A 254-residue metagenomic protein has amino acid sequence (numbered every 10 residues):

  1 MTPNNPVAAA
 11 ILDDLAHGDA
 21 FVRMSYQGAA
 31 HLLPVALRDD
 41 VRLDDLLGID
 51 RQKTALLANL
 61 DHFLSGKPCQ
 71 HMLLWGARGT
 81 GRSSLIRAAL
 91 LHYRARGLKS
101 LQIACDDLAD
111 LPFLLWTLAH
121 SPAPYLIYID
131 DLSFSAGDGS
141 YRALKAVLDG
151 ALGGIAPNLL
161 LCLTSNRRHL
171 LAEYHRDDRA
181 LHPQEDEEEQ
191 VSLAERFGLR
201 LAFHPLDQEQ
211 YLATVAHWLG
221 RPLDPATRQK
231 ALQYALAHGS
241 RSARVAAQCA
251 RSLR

Functional and structural regions predicted by a protein language model:
M1-P34: Interdomain "pre-motor" coupling segment immediately N-terminal to P-loop NTPase/helicase cores
N5-A8, L12-H17, H204-R254: C-terminal alpha-helical "lid" subdomain
H31-A55: Dynamic helix-loop-helix/coil hinge segments at AAA+ ATPase domain boundaries and subdomain interfaces
R51-S65: Pre-Walker A adenine-sensing motif
G66-A88: Walker A/P-loop nucleotide-binding motif
H92-Y125, L132-G137: AAA+/P-loop NTPase substrate/partner-engagement loops
A136-R179: Conserved catalytic/switch belt of AAA+ P-loop NTPases
A180-V191, G198-L212: Conserved AAA+ ATPase "SRH/arginine-finger" region at the nucleotide-binding site
